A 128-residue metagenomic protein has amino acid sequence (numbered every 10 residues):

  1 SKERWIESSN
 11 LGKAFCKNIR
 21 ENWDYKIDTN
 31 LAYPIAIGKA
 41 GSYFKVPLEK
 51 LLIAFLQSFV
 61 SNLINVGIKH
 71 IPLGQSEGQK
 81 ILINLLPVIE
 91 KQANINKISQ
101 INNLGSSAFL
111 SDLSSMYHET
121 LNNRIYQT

Functional and structural regions predicted by a protein language model:
S1-L73, K80-I83: Amphipathic alpha-helical interface segments
S58-T128: C-terminal auxiliary extensions adjacent to catalytic cores
